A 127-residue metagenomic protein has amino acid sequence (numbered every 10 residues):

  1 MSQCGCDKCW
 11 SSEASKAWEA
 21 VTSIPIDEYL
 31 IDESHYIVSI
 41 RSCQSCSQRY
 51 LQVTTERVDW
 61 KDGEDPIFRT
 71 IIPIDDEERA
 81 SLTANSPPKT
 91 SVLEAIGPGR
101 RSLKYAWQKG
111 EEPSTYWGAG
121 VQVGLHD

Functional and structural regions predicted by a protein language model:
M1-Y36, I40, Q52-L82: Short recognition patches in nucleic-acid-associated and regulatory proteins
I40-C46: Cysteine-rich micro-motifs
C46-Q52: Short Cys/His-centered divalent metal-binding micro-motifs
V58-D127: Short, intrinsically disordered terminal segments enriched in charged and Pro/Gly residues
